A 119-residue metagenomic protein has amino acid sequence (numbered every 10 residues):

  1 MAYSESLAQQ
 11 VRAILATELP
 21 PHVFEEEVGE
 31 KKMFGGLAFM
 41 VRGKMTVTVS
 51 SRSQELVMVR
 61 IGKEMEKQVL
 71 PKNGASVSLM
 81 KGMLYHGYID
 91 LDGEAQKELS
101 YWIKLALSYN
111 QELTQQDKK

Functional and structural regions predicted by a protein language model:
M1-K119: Charge-dense, helix-prone N-terminal extensions
